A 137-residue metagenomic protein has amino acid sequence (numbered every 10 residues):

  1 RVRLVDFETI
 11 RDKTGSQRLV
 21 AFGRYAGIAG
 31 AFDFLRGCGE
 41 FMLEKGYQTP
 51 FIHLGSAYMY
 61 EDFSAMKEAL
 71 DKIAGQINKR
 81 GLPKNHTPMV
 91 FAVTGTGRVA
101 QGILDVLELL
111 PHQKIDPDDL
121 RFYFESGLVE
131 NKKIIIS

Functional and structural regions predicted by a protein language model:
R1-M42: Phosphate/diphosphate ligand-binding glycine-rich loop within oxidoreductases
G46-S137: Glycine-rich phosphate/diphosphate-binding loop of Rossmann-like nucleotide-binding domains
